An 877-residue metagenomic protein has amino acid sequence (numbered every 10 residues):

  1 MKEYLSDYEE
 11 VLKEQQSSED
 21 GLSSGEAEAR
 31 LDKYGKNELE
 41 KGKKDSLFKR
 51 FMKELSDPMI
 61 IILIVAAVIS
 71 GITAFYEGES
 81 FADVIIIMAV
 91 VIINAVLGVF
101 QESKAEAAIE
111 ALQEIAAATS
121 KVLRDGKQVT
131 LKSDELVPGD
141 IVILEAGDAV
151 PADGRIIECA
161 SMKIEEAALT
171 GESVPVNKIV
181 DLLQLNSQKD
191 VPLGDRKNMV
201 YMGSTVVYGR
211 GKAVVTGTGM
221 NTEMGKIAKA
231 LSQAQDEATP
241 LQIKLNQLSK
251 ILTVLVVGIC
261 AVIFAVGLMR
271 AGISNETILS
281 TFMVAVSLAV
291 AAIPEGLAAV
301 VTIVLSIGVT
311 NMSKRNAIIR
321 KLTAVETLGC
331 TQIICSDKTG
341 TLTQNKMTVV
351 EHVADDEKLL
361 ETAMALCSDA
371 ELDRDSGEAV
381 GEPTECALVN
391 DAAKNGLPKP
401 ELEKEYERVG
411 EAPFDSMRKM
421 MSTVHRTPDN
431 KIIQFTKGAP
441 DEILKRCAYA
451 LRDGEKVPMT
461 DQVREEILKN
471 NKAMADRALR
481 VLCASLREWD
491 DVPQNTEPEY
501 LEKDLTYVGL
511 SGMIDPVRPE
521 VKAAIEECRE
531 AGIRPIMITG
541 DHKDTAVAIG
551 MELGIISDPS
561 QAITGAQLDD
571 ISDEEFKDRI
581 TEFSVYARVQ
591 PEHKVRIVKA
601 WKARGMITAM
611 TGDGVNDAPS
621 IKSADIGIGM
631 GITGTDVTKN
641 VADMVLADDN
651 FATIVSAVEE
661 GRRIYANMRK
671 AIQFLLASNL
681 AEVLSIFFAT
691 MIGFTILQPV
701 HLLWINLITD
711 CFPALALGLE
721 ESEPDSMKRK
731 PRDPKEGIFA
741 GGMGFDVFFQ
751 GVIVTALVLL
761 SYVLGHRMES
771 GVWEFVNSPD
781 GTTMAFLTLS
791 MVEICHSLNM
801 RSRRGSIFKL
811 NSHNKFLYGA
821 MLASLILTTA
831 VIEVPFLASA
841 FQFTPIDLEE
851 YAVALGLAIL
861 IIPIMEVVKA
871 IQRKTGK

Functional and structural regions predicted by a protein language model:
M1-P731, E736-F739, V752, R767 (+2 more regions): Conserved cytosolic headpiece of P-type ATPases
E79, D746-S761, M791: Alpha-helical transmembrane segments of multi-pass integral membrane proteins
S287, F775-V776: Juxtamembrane membrane-interface segments at transmembrane-helix boundaries in membrane proteins
T709, V754, T782-S797: Generic alpha-helical transmembrane segments
L764: Short glycine-rich, basic-tinged beta-strand/loop micro-motifs
G771-V772: Conduit-forming functional cores of very large proteins
M800: A C-terminal functional module that forms or caps the active site or interfaces directly with catalytic machinery
